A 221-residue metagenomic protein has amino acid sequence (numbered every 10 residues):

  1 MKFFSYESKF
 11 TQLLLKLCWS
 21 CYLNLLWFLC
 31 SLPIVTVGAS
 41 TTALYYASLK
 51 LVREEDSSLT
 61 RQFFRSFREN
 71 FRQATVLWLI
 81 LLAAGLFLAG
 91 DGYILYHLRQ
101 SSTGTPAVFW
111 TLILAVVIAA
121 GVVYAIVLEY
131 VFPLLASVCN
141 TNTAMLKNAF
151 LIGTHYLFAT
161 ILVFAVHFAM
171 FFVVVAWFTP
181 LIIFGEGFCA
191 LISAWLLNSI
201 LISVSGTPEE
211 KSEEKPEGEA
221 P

Functional and structural regions predicted by a protein language model:
M1-T111, Y124-P221: Helix-coil boundary and N-terminal low-complexity module in membrane systems
